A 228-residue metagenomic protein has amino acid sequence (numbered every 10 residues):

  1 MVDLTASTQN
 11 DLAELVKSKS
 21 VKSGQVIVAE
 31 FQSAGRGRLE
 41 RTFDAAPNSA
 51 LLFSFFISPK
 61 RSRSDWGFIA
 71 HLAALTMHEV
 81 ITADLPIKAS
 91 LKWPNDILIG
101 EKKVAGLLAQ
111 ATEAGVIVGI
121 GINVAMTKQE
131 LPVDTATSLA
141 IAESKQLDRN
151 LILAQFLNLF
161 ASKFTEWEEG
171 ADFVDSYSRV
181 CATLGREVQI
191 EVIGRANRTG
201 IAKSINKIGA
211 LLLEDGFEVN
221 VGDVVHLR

Functional and structural regions predicted by a protein language model:
M1-T82, L227: N-terminal lobe of the biotin/lipoate ligase/transferase fold
R61-A89, I99-R228: Long, positively charged amphipathic alpha-helical accessory segments at protein N-termini or as interdomain linkers
D96: Conserved active-site carboxylates
